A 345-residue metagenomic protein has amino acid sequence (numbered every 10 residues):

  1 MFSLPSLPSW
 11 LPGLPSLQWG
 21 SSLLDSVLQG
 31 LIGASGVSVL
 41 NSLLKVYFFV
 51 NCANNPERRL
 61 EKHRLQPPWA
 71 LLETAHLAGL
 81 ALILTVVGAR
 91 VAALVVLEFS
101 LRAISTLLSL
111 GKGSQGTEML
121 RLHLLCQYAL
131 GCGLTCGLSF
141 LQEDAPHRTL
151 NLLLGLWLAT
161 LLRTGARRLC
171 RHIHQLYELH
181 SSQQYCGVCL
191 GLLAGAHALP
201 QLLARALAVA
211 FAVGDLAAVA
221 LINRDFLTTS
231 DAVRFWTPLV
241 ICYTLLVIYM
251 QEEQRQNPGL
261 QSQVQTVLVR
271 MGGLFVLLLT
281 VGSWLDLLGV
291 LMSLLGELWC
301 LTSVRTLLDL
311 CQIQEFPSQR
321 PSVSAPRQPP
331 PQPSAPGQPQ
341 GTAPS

Functional and structural regions predicted by a protein language model:
M1-A34, M292-S345: Cytosolic, intrinsically disordered low-complexity tails and loops of eukaryotic multi-pass membrane proteins
M1-L154, L158, S345: N-terminal signal-anchor/initial transmembrane insertion module of eukaryotic multi-pass membrane proteins
L40-N51, L161-C170, M250-Q254, L298-P317: Transmembrane-helix exit/juxtamembrane "anchor" motif
G111-R121, L169-H180, F226-R234, Q251-S262 (+2 more regions): A cytosolic-side transmembrane-helix exit/cap motif
M119-Y243, Y249-M250: Generic multipass alpha-helical transmembrane bundles of integral membrane proteins
G137-F140, L227, G273-L287: Hydrophobic alpha-helical transmembrane segments in multi-pass integral membrane proteins
H147-N151, G282-S293: Loop-to-transmembrane alpha-helix initiation sites
T237-Q251, G259-L278: Hydrophobic alpha-helical membrane segments
